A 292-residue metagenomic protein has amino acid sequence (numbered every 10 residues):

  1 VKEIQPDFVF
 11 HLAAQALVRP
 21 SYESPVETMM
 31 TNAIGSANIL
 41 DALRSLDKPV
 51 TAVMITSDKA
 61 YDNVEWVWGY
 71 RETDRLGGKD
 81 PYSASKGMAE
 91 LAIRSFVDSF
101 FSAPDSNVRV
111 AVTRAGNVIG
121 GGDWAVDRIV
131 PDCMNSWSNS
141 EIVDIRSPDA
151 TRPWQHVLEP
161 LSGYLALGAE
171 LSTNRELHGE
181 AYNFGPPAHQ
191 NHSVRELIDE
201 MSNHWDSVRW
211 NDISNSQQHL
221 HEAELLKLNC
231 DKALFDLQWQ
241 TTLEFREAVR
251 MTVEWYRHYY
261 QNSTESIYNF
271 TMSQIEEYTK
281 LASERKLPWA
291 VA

Functional and structural regions predicted by a protein language model:
V1-K2, V18, Y22, W66 (+9 more regions): Catalytic cores of nucleotide-enabled group-transfer and carboxylate-activating enzymes in metabolic and assembly-line
V1-T31: NAD(P)H-binding glycine-rich loop region in Rossmannoid oxidoreductase-like domains and their noncatalytic homologs
D7, R19, V26, A37 (+5 more regions): Residues in well-ordered alpha-helical elements
V9-Q15, A52-S57, T113-A115: SDR active-site strand-loop-helix element
A13-A14, A89, A233, A248: Small-residue (primarily alanine) positions within well-ordered alpha-helices, especially packing/interaction faces
E23-D41, S45, V50-T51, A60-V118 (+1 more regions): Catalytic helix-loop patch of NAD(P)-dependent Rossmann-fold dehydrogenases
N117, W137-A292: C-terminal substrate-binding subdomain of Rossmann-fold SDR/epimerase-dehydratase oxidoreductases
